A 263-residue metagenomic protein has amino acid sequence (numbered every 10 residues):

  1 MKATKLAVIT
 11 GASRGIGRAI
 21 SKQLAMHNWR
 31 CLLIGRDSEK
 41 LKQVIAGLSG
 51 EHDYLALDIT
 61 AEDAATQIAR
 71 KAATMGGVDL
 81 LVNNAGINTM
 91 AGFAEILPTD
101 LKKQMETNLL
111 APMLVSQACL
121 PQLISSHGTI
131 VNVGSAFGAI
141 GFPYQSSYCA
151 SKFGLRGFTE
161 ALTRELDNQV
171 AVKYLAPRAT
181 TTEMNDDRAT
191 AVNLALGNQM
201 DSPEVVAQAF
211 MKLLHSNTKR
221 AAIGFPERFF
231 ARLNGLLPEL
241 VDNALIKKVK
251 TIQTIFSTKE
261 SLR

Functional and structural regions predicted by a protein language model:
S13-R14: Conserved glycine-rich cofactor-binding loop
H27-Q43: Conserved glycine-rich Rossmann-like NAD(P)H-binding loop of the short-chain dehydrogenase/reductase
S38, A56-Q67, P98: The beta1-alpha1 cofactor-binding region of Rossmann-like NAD(H)/NADP(H)-dependent oxidoreductases
G92-K102: Substrate-binding pocket helix/loop in short-chain dehydrogenase/reductase
S116, S151: Active-site helix of classical SDR
S135: Residue(s) in the substrate-gating loop at a strand-loop-helix junction that position the organic substrate next
T163-F225: SDR active-site lid
